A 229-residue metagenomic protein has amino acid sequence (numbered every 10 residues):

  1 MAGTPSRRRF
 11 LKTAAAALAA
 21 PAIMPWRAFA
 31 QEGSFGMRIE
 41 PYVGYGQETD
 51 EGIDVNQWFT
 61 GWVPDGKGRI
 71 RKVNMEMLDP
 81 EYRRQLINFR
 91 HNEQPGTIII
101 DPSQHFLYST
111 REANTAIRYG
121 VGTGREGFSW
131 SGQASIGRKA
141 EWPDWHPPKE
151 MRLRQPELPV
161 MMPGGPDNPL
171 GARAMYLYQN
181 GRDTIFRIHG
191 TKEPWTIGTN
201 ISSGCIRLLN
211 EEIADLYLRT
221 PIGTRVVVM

Functional and structural regions predicted by a protein language model:
A2-M229: N-terminal pre-domains immediately preceding structured catalytic cores
